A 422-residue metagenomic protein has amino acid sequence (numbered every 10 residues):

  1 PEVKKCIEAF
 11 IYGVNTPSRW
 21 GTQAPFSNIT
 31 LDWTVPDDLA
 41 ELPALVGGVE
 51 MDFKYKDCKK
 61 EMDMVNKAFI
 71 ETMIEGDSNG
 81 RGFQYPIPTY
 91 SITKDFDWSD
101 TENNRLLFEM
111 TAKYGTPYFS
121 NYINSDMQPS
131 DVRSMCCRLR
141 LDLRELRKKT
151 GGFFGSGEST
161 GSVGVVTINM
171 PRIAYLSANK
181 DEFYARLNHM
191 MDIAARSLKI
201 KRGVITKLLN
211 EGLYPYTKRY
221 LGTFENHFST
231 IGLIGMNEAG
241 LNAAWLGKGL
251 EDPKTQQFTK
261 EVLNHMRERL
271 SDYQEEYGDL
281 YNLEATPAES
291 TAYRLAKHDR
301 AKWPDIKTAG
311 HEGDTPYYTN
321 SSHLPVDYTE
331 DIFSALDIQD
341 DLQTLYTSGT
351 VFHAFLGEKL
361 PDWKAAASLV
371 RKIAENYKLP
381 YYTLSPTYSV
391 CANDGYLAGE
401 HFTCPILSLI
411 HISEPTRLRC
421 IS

Functional and structural regions predicted by a protein language model:
P1-E225, L246, D252-L397, T403-L409 (+1 more regions): Conserved catalytic cores of very large enzyme subunits
L31, S229-N242, N264: Contiguous, well-ordered alpha-helical segments that form the cores/surfaces of helical PPI scaffolds
L141-L143, M236, C420-S422: Sequence-pattern detector for short linear motifs and compositional/periodic biases rather than a specific fold
Y175, E238, S290, R419-C420: A broad, structure-centric signal for solvent-exposed, well-ordered loop/edge residues that line or flank functional
I410-E414, L418-S422: Single conserved hydrophobic/aromatic residue that forms the stacking wall/gate of nucleotide- or nucleobase-binding
